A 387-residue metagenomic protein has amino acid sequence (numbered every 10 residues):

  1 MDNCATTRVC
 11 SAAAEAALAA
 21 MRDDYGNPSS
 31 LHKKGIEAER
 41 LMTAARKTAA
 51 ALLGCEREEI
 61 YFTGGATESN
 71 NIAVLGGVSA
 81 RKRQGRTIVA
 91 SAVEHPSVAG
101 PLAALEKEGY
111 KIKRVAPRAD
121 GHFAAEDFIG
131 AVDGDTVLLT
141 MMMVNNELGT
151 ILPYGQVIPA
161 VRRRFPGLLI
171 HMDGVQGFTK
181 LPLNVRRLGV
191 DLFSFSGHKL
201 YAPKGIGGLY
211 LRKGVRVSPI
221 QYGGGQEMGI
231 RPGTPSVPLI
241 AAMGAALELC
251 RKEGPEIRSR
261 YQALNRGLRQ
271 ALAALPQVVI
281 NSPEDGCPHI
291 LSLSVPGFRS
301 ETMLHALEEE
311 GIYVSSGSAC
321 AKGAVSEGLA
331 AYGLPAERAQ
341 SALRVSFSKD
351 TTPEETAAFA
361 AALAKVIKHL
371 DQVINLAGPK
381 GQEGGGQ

Functional and structural regions predicted by a protein language model:
M1-Q387: Pyridoxal 5′-phosphate
